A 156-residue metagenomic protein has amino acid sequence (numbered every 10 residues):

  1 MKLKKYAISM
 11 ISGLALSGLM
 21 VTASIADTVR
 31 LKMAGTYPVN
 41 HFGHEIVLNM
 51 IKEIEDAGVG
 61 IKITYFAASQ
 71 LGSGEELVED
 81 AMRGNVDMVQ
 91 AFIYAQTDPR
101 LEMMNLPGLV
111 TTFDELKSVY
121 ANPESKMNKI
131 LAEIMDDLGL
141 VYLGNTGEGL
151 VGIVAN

Functional and structural regions predicted by a protein language model:
M1-L14: Bacterial N-terminal signal peptides that target proteins for export
L19-A26: Sec/Tat signal peptide C-region and signal peptidase I cleavage site
R30, I51-Q70, G139-L140: A local structural motif
K32-N49, A68-G72: Extracytoplasmic "Venus flytrap"
I51-K52, G60, F92-N156: Contiguous mixed-secondary-structure segments that line small-molecule binding/active-site clefts of soluble domains
V59-K62, L77-A91: Alpha-to-beta junction loops
F66-E79, E148: Short helix-initiation/N-cap motifs at beta->coil->alpha
